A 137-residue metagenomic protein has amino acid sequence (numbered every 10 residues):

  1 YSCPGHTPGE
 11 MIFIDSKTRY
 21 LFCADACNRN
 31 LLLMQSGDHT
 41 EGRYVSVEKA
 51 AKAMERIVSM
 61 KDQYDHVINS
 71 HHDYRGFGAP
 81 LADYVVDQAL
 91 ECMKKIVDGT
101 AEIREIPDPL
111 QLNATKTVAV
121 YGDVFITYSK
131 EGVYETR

Functional and structural regions predicted by a protein language model:
S2-P4, P8-Y84: Metallo-beta-lactamase
K52-R137: Accessory terminal helices/loops
